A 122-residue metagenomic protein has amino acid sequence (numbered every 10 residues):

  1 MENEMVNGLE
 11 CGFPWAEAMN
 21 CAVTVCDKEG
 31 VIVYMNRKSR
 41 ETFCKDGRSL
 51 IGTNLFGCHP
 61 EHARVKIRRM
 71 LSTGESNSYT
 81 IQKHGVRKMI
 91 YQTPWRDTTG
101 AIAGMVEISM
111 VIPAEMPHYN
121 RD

Functional and structural regions predicted by a protein language model:
E2-M35: Sensory modules in modular signal-transduction proteins
K38-R121: Sensory/regulatory domains in signal-transduction proteins
